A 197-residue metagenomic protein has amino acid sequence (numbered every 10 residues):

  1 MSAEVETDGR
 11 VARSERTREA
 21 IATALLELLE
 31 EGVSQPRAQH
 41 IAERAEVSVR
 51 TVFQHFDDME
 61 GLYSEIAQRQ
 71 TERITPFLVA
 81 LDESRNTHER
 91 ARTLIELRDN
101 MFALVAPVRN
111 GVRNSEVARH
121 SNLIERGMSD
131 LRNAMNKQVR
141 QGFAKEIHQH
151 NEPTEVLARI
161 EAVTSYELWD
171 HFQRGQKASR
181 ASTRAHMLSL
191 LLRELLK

Functional and structural regions predicted by a protein language model:
M1-Q35, Q39-R44, E60-G61: Basic, helix-initiating cap at the start of DNA-binding domains
V5, L29-E30, S34-P36, E43-R44 (+1 more regions): Amphipathic alpha-helical linker/stalk segments
L28-L29, G61-Q70, R109, E116 (+1 more regions): Alpha-helical DNA-contacting segments of helix-turn-helix folds
E46-F56: Short hydrophobic/aromatic patch on the recognition helix
H55-F56, E65, H186: Residues in the recognition helix of alpha-helical DNA-binding motifs
Q68, E72, H88-S115: Helical hydrophobic small-molecule/effector-binding pocket
E96, N100, L104, N110 (+3 more regions): Amphipathic alpha-helical packing segments from all-alpha helical-bundle domains
Q141, L157-A178, R193-K197: Amphipathic C-terminal alpha-helical segment
